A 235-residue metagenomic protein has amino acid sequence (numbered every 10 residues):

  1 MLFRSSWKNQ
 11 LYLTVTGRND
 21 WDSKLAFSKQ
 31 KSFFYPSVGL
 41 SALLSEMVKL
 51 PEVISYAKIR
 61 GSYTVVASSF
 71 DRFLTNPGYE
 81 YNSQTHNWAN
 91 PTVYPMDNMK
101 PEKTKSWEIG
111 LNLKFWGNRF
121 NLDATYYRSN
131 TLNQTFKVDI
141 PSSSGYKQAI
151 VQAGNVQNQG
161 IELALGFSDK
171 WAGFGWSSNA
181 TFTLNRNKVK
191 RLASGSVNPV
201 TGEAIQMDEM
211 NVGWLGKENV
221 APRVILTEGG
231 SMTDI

Functional and structural regions predicted by a protein language model:
M1, F73-P95, F136, P141-A149 (+2 more regions): Surface-exposed loop/turn segments flanking beta-strands in extracellular/periplasmic regions
M1, N76, E80-D123, A149-W171 (+1 more regions): Outer-membrane beta-barrel signature, preferentially recognizing the C-terminal barrel domain of Gram-negative
M1-Y12, K58, S62-Y63, T75 (+1 more regions): Outer-membrane beta-barrel transmembrane domain signature of Gram-negative proteins, especially the mid-to-C-terminal
F3-F27, K31-E46, T104-W107, F115-L122 (+3 more regions): Surface-exposed extracellular loop regions of Gram-negative outer-membrane beta-barrel proteins
G17-W21, Y63-V65, F182-L184: Acidic helix/loop microenvironments that form the catalytic cleft of cell-wall polysaccharide enzymes
L25-K29, E52, V65-P77, Q134-V138 (+2 more regions): Outer-membrane beta-barrel and related beta-rich outer-membrane complex signature in Gram-negative bacteria
E46-N76, E80-W88: Outer-membrane beta-barrel translocator/channel fold
V151, K170-I235: Conserved small-residue
